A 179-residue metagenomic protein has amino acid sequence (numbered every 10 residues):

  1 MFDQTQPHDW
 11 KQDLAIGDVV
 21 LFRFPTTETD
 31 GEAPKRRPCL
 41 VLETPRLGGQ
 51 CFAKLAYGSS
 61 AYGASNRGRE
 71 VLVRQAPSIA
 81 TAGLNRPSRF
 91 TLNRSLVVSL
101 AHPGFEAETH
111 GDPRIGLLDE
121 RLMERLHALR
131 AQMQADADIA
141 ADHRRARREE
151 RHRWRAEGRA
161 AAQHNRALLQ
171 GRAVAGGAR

Functional and structural regions predicted by a protein language model:
D3-D9: Short alpha-helix capping/helix-loop boundary micro-motifs
E28-R36, V41-A80: Compact nucleic-acid interaction/catalytic patches
R74-R179: C-terminal terminal-subdomain/extension
